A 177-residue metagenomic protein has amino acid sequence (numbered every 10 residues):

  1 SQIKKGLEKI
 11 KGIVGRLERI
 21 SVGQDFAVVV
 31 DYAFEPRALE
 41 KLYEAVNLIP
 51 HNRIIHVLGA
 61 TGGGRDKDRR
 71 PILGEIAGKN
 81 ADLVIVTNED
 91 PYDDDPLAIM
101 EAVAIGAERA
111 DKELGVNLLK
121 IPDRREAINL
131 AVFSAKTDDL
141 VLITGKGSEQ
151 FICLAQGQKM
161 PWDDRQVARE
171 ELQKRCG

Functional and structural regions predicted by a protein language model:
S1-G177: ATP-dependent carboxylate-amine ligase
